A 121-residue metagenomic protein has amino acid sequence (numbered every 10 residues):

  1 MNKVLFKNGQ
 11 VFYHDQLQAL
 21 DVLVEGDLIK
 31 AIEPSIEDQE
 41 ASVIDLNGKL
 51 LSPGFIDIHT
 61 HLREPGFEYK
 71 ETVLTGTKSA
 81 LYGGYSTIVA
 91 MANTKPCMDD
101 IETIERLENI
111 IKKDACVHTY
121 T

Functional and structural regions predicted by a protein language model:
M1-D38: N-terminal metal-binding scaffold of metallo-dependent hydrolase/deaminase domains
K3-V4, P53-F55, Y120: Hydrophobic "anchor" residues on beta-strands that sit immediately upstream of conserved functional sites
F6, S42-I44, I56, V89: Hydrophobic/aromatic beta-strand patches that form the interior of the parallel beta-sheet core in alpha/beta enzyme
G9, V22, D27, G48 (+4 more regions): Divalent metal-coordination and catalytic microenvironments
I36-L51: Active-site metal-binding motif and surrounding structural segment of the metallo-beta-lactamase
D38, D114-C116: Short, well-ordered coil/turn elements that cap or connect secondary structure elements
V43, T119-T121: Generic structural signal for residues in well-ordered beta-strands
K49-D114: Metal-associated gating/positioning segment near the N- to mid-region
